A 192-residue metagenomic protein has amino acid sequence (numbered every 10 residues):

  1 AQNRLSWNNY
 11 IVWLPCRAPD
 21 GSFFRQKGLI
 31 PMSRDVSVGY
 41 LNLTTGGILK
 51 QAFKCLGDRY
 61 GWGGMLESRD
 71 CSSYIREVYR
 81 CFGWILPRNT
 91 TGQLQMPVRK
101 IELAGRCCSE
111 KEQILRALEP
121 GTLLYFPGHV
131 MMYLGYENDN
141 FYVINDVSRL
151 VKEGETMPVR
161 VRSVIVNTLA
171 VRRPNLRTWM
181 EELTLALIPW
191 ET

Functional and structural regions predicted by a protein language model:
A1-Q2, L124: Generic structural signal for buried aliphatic residues
Q2-N3, G135: Short, low-complexity Ser/Thr-rich regulatory SLiMs
R4-A104, P127, N140, I144: N-terminal capping segments
G21-S22, R34-V38, Y133-T192: Aromatic- and glycine-rich peptidoglycan recognition patches
F24, G28, K111-E119, V161: Glycine-rich, flexible loop segments associated with nucleotide phosphate handling
P87-E155: ...with weaker cross-activation on analogous glycine-rich loops/strands in unrelated enzymes
